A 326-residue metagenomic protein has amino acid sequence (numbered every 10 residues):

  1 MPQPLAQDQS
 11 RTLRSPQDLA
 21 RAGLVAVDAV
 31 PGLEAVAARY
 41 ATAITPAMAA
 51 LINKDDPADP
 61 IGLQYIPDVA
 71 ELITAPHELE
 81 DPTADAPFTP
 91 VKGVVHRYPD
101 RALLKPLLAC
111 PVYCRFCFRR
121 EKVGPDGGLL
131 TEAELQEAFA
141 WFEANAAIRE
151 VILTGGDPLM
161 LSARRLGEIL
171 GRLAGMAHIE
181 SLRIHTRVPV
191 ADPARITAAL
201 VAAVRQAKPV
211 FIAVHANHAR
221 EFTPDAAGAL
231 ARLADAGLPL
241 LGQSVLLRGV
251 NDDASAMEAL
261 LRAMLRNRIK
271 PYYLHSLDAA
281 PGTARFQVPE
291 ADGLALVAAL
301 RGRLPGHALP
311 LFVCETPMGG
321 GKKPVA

Functional and structural regions predicted by a protein language model:
M1-H96: Flexible, acidic/Gly-rich N-terminal and inter-domain linker regions that tether and position cofactor-handling modules
M48, C114, Y272: Conserved, mostly hydrophobic/aromatic
I61, Y65, T83, I196 (+2 more regions): Short clusters of hydrophobic/aromatic residues that line enzyme substrate/ligand-binding pockets
T89-K92, A102-K105, Q136-F142: Short, charged beta->alpha transition segments
H96-A133, I184: Canonical Radical SAM [4Fe-4S] cluster-binding loop centered on the CxxxCxxC motif and its immediate flanking residues
Q136-E150, L159-L304: Conserved AdoMet/S-adenosylmethionine-binding subsite of the radical SAM
I152-T154: Eukaryotic intrinsically disordered, low-complexity regions
A295-A326: C-terminal accessory regions of radical SAM enzymes
